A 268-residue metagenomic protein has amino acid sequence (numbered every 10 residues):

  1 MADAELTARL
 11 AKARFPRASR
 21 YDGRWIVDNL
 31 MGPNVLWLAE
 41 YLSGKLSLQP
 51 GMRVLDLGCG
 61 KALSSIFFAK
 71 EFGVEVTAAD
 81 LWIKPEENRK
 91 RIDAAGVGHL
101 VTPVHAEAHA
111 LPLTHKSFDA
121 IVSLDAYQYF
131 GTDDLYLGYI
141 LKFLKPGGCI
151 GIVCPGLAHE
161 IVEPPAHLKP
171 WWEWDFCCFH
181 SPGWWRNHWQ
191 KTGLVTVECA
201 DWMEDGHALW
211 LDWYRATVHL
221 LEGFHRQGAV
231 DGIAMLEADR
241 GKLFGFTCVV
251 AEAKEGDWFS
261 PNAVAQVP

Functional and structural regions predicted by a protein language model:
G32-P50: Conserved alpha-helix/loop element of class I SAM-dependent methyltransferases that forms part of the SAM/SAH-binding
L55, K61-A110: Class I SAM-dependent methyltransferase SAM/SAH-binding core
H109-I121: A short acidic, Gly/Pro-enriched loop at the edge of an enzyme's catalytic core that lines a small-molecule cofactor
A120-T132: A short SAM/SAH-binding and catalytic strip from SAM-dependent methyltransferases
D134-C149: A short glycine-rich, Lys/Arg-flanked "PGG" loop and its adjoining helix->strand segment in the class I
P155-F176: Short, glycine-/aromatic-enriched active-site segment of Class I SAM-dependent methyltransferases
C177-G193: Short alpha-helix
E198-P268: Conserved Class I S-adenosyl-L-methionine
